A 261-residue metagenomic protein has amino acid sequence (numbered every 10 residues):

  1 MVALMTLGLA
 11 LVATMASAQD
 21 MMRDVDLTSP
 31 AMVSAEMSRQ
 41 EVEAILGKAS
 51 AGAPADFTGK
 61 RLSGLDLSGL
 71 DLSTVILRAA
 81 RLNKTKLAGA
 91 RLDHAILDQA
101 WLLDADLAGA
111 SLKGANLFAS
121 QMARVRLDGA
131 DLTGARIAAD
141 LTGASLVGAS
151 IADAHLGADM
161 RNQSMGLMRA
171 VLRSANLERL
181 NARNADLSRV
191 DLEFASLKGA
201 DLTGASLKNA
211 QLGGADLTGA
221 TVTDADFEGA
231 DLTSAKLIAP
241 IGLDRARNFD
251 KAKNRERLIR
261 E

Functional and structural regions predicted by a protein language model:
V2-A13: Bacterial N-terminal signal peptides
T14-E261: Tandem repeat scaffolds
